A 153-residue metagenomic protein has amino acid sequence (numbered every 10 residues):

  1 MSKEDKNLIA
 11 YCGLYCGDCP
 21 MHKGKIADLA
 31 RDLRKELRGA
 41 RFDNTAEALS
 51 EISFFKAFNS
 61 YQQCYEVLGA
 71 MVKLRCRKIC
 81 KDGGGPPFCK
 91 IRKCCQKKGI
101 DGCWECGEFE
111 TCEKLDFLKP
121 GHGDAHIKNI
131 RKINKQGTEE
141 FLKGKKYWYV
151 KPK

Functional and structural regions predicted by a protein language model:
M1-K153: Cysteine-centered metal-binding/redox modules
